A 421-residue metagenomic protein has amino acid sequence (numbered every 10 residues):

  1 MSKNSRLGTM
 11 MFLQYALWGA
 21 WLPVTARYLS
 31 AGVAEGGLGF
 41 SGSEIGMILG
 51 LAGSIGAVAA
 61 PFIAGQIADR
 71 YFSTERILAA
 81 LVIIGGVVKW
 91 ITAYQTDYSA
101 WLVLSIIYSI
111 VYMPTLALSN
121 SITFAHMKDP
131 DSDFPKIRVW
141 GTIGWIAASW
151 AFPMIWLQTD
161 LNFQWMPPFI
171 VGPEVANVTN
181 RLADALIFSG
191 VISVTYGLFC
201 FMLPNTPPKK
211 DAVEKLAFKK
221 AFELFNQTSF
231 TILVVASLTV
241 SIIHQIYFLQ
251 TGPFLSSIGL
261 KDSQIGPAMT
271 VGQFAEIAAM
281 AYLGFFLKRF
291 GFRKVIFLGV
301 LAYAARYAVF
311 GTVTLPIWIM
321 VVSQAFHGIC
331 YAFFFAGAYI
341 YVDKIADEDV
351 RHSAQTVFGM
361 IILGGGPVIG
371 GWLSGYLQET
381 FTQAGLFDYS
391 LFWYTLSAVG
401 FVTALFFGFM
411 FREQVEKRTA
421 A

Functional and structural regions predicted by a protein language model:
M1, E174, C200-S237, S257: Juxtamembrane intracellular "pre-TM" segments in multi-pass secondary transporters
M1-I55, S229-T270, F335: Helix-loop boundary and gating motifs at the non-cytosolic
R6, T92-A93, I192-P204, F392-A421: Multi-pass alpha-helical transporter architecture, strongest for 12-TM Major Facilitator/SLC carriers used
F12, V88-L118, I122, L238 (+1 more regions): Hydrophobic core of transmembrane alpha-helices in multi-pass small-molecule transporters, especially MFS/SLC-type
G46-Q66, T270-Y282: Central cavity-lining transmembrane alpha-helices of secondary-active solute carriers, predominantly the Major
A68-V82, K288-V300: Cytoplasmic membrane-interface "Motif A"-like loop-to-helix N-cap segments of 12-TM Major Facilitator Superfamily
A79, I83-D97, L301-L315, G408: C-terminal ends and interior cores of transmembrane alpha-helices in multi-pass membrane transporters/permeases
M154-V191, Y376-G400: A membrane-interface helix-boundary motif in multi-pass transporters
